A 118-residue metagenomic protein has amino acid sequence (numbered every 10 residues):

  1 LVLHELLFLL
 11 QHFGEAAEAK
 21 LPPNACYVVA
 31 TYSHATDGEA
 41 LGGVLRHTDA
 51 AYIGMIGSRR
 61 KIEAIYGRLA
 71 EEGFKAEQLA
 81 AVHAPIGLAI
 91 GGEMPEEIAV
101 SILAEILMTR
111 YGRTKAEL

Functional and structural regions predicted by a protein language model:
L1-L10: N-terminal low-complexity segments that are often proline-rich with Ser/Thr-Pro
V2, G43-H47, L69-E72: Short, solvent-exposed amphipathic alpha-helical segments in soluble enzyme and RNA/protein-processing domains
F13-P23: Short amphipathic alpha-helix with an adjacent loop that forms part of the alpha/beta core around
A25-C26, Y52: Structural motif
A30-Y32, G57: Glycine-rich, N-terminal phosphate-binding loop of Rossmann-like dinucleotide-binding domains
T36-A50: Rossmann-fold NAD(P) dinucleotide-binding segment
I56-L118: Adenosine-phosphate binding glycine-rich loop
